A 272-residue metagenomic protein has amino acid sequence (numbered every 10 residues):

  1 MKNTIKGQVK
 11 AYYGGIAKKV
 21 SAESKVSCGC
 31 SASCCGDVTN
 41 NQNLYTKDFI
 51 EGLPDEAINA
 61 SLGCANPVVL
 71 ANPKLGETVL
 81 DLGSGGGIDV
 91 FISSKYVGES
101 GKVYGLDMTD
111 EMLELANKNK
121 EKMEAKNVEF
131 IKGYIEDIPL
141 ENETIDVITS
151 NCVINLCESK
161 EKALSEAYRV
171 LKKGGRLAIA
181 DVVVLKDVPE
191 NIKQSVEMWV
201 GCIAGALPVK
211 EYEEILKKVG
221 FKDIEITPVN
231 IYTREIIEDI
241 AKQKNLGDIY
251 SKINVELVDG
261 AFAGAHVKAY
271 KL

Functional and structural regions predicted by a protein language model:
M1-T39: N-terminal auxiliary segments of SAM/dcSAM-dependent transferases
G14-I16, V219-L272: C-terminal lobe and adjacent flexible extensions of AdoMet/dcAdoMet transferase-like proteins
N59, C64-N66, K74-D137: Class I SAM-dependent methyltransferase SAM/SAH-binding core
V79, I148-T149: Hydrophobic beta-strand segment of the Class I
V97-G98, C157-E158, L171-K173: Helix-to-beta-strand junctions that scaffold the AdoMet/dcAdoMet cofactor pocket in Class I SAM-dependent enzymes
E161-R176: A short glycine-rich, Lys/Arg-flanked "PGG" loop and its adjoining helix->strand segment in the class I
V183-I203: Short, glycine-/aromatic-enriched active-site segment of Class I SAM-dependent methyltransferases
A204-G220, I224: Short alpha-helix
